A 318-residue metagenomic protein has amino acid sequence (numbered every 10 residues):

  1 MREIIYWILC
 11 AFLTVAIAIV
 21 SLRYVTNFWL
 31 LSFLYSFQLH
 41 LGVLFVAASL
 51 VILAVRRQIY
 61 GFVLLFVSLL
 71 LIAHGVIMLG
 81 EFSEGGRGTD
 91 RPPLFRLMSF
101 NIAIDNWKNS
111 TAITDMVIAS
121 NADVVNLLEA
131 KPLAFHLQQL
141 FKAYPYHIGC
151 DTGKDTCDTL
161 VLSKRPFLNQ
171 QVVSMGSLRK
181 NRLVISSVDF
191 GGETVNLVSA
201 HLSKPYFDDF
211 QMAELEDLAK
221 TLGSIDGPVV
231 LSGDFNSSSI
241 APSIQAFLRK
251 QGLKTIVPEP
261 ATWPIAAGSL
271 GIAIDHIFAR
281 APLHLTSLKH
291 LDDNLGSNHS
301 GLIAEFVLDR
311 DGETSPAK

Functional and structural regions predicted by a protein language model:
M1-R2: Short, Lys/Arg-rich, polar N-terminal cytosolic tail immediately upstream of the first transmembrane signal-anchor
I5-I52: Membrane-embedded alpha-helical segments of integral membrane proteins
I5-Y6, G88, L133, R249: Short, flexible segments with low predicted structural confidence
L31-S32, Q58-L65: Short, aromatic-rich membrane-interface segments at the entry and exit of alpha-helical transmembrane domains
L50-I59, L222: Structural signal for the C-terminal ends of transmembrane alpha-helices and the immediately following loop
A54, V63-A119: N-terminal signal-anchor transmembrane helix
L97, A103-I118, V124-K318: Soluble catalytic domains of enzymes that build or remodel membrane lipids, polysaccharides, and related
